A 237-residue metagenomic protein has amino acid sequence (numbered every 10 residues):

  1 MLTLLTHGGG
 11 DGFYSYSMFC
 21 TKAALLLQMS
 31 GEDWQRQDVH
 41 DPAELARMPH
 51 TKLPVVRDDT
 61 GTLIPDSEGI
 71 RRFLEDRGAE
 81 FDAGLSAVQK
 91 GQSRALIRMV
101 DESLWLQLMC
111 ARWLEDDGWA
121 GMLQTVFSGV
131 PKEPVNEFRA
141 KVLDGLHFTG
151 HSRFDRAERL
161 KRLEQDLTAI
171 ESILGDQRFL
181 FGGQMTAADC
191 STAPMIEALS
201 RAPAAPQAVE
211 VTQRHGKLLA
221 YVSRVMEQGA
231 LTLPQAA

Functional and structural regions predicted by a protein language model:
M1-K132: GST-like domain detector, emphasizing the conserved glutathione-binding G-site in the N-terminal thioredoxin-like
Y16, A83, L180-G183, A208 (+1 more regions): Short, hydrophobic secondary-structure boundary micro-motifs
K22, L26-M29, R162-I173, R224: Amphipathic alpha-helical segments that form well-ordered structural scaffolds and often line/cohere around active
Q37-A43, M185, Q235-A237: Acidic carboxylate-rich catalytic motifs and surrounding loops in phosphoryl-/glycosyl-chemistry enzymes
R71, E75, R94-I97, D101 (+5 more regions): Non-transmembrane alpha-helical segments in soluble domains of secreted/periplasmic/extracellular proteins
G78, L174-Q177, G229: A general structural signal marking secondary-structure boundaries and capping sites
W105-L219: GST-like fold's C-terminal all-alpha helical module
S223-A237: Alpha-helical oligomerization segments
